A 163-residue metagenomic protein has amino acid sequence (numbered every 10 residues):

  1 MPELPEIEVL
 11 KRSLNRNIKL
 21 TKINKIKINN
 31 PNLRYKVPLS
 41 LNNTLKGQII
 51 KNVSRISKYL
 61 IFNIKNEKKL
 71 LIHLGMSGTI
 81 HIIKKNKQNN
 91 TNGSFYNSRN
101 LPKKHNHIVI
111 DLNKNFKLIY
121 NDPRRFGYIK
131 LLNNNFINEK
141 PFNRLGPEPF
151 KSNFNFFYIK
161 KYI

Functional and structural regions predicted by a protein language model:
M1-L70, L74, I83-N92, V109-F116 (+1 more regions): Extended, highly charged segments
N66-I163: Phosphate/anion-contacting hairpin/loop surfaces
